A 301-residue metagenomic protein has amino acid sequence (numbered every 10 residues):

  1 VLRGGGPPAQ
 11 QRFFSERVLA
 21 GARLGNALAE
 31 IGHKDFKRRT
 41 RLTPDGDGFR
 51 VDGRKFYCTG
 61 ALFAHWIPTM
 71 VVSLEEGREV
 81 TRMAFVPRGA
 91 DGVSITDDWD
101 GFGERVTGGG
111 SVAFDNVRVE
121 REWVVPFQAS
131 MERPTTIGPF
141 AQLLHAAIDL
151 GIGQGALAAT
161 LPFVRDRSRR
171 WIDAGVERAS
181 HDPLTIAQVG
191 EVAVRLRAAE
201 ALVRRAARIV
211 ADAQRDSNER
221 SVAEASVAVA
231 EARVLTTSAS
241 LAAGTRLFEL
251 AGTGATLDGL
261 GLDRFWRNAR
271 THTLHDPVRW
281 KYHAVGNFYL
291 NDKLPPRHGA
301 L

Functional and structural regions predicted by a protein language model:
V1-L62: Glycine-rich flavin
Y57-A61, A141-H145, H275: Glycine-rich phosphate/pyrophosphate-binding beta-alpha loops
Y57-I95: A short core secondary-structure module
G101-R197: Glycine-rich beta->alpha junctions and the first turn(s) of the following alpha-helix
G151-Q154, G190-R197, A230, V234-L241 (+1 more regions): Generic structural signal for well-ordered, non-transmembrane alpha-helical segments in soluble/cytosolic regions
R197-E231, F248-T256: C-terminal helix-coil-helix/basic helical segment that borders enzyme active sites and/or dimer interfaces and provides
A251-L301: Glycine-rich phosphate/cofactor-binding loops in nucleotide/flavin-utilizing enzymes
